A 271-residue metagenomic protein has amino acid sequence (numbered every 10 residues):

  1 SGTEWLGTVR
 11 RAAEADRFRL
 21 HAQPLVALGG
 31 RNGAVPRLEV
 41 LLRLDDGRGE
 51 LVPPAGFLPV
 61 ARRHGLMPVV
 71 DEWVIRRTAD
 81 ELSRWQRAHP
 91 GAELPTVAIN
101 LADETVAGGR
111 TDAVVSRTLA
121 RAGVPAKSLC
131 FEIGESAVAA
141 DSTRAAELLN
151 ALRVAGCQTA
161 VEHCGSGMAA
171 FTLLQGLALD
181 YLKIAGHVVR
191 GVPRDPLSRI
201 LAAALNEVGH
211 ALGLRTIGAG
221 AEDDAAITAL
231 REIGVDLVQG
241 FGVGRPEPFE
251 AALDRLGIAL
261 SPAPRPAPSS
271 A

Functional and structural regions predicted by a protein language model:
S1-R19, A61-M67, D103-G108, D112 (+2 more regions): C-di-GMP signaling machinery
S1-V60, N100, V161, G218 (+3 more regions): Active-site core of bacterial EAL-family cyclic-dinucleotide phosphodiesterase domains
W5, V40, V60-A61, V74-L82 (+5 more regions): Structural preference for long, well-ordered alpha-helical segments in enzyme cores
A15, A27-G30, G47, R84-A92 (+3 more regions): Nucleotide second-messenger and two-component phosphorelay signaling modules
N32-E39, L66-R144, G220: Catalytic core of bacterial c-di-GMP phosphodiesterases, primarily the EAL and HD-GYP domains, capturing alpha-helical
L58-P59, P68, N150: Conserved long alpha-helical elements within nucleotide-processing catalytic cores of c-di-GMP signaling and class III
L82-Q86, L119-A120, A146-V154, A203-H210 (+1 more regions): Surface-exposed amphipathic alpha-helices with a cationic face
A102-G109, S128-S142, A155-A271: EAL-family c-di-GMP phosphodiesterase catalytic domain
